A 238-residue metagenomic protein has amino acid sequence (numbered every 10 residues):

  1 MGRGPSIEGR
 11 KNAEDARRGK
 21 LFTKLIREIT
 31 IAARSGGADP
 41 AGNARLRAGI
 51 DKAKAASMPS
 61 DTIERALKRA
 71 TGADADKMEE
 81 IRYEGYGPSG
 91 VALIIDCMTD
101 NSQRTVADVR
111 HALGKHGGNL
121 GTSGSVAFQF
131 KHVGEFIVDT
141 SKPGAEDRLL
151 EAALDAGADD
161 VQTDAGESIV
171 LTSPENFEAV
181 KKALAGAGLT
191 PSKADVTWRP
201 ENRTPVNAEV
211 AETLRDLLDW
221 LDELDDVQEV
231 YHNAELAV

Functional and structural regions predicted by a protein language model:
M1-A112, G117-G121, V126-E135, P205: N-terminal cationic and glycine-rich segments that engage phosphates or anionic surfaces
E135-V238: Positively charged, low-complexity, intrinsically disordered RNA-binding extensions
